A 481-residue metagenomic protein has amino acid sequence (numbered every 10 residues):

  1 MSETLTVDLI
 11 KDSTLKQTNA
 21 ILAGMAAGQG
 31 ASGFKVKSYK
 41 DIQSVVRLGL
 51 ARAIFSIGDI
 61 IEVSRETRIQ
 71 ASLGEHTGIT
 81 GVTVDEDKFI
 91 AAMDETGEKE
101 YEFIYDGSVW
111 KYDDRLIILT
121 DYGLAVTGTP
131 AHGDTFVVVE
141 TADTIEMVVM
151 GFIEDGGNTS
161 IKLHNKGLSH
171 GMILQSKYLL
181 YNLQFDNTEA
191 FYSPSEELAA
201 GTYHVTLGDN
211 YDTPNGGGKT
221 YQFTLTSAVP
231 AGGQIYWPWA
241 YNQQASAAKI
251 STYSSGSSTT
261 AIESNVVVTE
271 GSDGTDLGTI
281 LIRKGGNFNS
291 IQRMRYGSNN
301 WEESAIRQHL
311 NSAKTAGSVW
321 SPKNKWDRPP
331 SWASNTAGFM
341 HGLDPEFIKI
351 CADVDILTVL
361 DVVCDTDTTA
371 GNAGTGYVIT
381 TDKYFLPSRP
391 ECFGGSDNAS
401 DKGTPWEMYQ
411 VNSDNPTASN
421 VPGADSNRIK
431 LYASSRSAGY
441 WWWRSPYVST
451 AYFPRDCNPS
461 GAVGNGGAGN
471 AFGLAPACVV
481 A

Functional and structural regions predicted by a protein language model:
M1-A27: Short, low-complexity N-terminal tether/leader segments at secretion or assembly junctions of large, surface-exposed
L5, I10, L198-A199, Y211-P214 (+2 more regions): Intrinsically disordered, low-complexity regions of eukaryotic proteins
G24-Y192, T224-A481: Collagenous Gly-X-Y triple-helix signature in extracellular proteins
S193-W239: Extended, beta-strand-rich, solvent-exposed assembly scaffolds of outer structural proteins
